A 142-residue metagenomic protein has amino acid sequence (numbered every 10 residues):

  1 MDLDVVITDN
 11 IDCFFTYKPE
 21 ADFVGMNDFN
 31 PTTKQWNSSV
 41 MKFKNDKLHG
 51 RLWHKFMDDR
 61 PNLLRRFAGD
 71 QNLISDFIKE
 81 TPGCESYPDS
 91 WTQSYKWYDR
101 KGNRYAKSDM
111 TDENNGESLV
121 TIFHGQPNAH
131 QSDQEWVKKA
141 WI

Functional and structural regions predicted by a protein language model:
M1, W36-S39, D70, G116-E117: Residues that flank catalytic or metal-binding motifs in active/ligand-binding sites
M1-Q35, K42-D46: GT-A fold catalytic core of metal-dependent nucleotide-sugar glycosyltransferases, centered on the diacidic
F14-T16, S38-V40, F56, E135-V137: Short, glycine/charged-enriched secondary-structure capping and boundary segments
F23, V40, S118-V120: Residue-level preference for the first positions of well-ordered beta-strands
K47-I142: Catalytic core and acceptor-binding pocket of nucleotide-sugar-dependent glycosyltransferases
